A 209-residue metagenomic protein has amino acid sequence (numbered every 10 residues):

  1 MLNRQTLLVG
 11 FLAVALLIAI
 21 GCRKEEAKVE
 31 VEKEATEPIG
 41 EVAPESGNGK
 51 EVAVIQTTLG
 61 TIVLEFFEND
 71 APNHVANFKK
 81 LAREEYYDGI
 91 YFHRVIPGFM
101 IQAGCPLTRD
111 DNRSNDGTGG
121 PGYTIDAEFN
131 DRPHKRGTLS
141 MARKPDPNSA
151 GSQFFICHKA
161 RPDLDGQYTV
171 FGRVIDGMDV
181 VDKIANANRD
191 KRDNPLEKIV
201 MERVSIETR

Functional and structural regions predicted by a protein language model:
L2, L8, A19-R209: Cyclophilin-like peptidyl-prolyl cis-trans isomerases
F11-L16: Hydrophobic helical h-region of N-terminal Sec-dependent signal peptides in bacterial secretory/periplasmic proteins
